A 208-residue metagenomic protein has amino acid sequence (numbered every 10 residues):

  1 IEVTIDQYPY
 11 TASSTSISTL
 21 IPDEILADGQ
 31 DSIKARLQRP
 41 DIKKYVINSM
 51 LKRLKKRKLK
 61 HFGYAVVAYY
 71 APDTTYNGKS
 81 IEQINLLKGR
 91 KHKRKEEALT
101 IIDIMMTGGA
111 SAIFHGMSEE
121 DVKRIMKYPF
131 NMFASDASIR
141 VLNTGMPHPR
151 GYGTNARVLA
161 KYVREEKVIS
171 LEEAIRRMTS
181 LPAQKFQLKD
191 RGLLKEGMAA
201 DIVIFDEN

Functional and structural regions predicted by a protein language model:
I1-K167: Active-site neighborhoods of metal-dependent hydrolases
E82, G109-V122, E166-I175, A183-N208: Acidic, glycine-enriched loop/beta-strand segments at the rims of small-molecule binding/catalytic pockets
I139, L181-P182: Acidic, glycine-rich active-site loops and adjacent beta-strand->loop/helix elements that engage anionic groups
